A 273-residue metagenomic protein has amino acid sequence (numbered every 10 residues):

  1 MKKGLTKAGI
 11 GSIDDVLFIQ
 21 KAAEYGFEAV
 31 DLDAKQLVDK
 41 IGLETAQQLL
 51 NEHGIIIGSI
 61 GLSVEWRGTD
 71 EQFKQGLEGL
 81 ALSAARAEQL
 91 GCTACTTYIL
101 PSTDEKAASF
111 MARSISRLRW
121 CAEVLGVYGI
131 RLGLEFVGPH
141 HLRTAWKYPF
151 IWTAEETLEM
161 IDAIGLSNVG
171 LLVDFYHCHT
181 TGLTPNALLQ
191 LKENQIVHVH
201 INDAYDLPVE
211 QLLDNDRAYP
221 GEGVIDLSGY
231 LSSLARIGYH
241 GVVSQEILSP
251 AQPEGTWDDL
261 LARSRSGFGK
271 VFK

Functional and structural regions predicted by a protein language model:
M1-G26, N51-H53, G91-T93, A154-V173 (+1 more regions): Histidine-acidic metal/acid-base catalytic patches
G9-G11, A34-Q36, S63-W66, I99-T103 (+4 more regions): Active-site-proximal loop/turn and secondary-structure-junction residues that shape catalytic pockets, frequently
V16, E52, T69-G170, T180 (+1 more regions): Active-site acidic/histidine proton-transfer and metal-coordination neighborhood in alpha/beta enzyme cores
K21, Y25-K40, G61-V64: N-terminal substrate-binding region of glycoside hydrolase catalytic domains
D31, S59-G61, T96, G133 (+2 more regions): Conserved beta-strand positions in the central sheet of alpha/beta enzyme cores
D31-N51, S102-K106: Glycine-rich, proline-tolerant flexible connector loops at the mouths of alpha/beta enzymes
K40-H53, G79-E88, I115-G126, T184-N194 (+1 more regions): Short amphipathic alpha-helices and their capping/turn segments at secondary-structure boundaries
I55-I57: N-terminal glycine-rich cofactor-binding segment that shapes the pocket for flavin-like pterin cofactors
